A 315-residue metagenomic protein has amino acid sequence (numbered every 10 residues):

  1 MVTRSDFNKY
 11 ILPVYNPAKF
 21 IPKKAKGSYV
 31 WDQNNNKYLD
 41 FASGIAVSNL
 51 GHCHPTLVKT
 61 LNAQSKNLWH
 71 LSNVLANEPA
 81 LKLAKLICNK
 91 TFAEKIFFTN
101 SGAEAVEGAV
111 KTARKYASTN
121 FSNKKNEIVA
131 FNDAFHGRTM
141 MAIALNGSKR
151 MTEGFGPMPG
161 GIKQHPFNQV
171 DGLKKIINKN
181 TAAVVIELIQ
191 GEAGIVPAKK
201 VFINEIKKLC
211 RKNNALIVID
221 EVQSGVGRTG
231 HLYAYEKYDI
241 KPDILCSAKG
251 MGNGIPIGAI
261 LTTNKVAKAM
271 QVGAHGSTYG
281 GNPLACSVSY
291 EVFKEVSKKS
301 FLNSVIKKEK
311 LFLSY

Functional and structural regions predicted by a protein language model:
M1-Y315: Conserved N-terminal phosphate-binding loop of PLP-dependent enzymes in the Aspartate aminotransferase
